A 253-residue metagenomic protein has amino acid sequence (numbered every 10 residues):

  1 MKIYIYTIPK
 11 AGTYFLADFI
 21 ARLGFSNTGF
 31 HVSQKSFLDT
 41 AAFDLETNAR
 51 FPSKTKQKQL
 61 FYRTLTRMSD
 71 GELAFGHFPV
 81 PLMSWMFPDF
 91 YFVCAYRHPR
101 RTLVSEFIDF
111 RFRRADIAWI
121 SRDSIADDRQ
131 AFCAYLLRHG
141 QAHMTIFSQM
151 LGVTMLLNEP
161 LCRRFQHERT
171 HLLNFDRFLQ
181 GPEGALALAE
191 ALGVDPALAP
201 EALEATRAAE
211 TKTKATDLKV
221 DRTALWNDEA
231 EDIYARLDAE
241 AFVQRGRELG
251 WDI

Functional and structural regions predicted by a protein language model:
M1-K2, P160-R164, L192-I253: PAPS-dependent sulfotransferases, especially Golgi type II membrane carbohydrate sulfotransferases
M1-W119, T145-E168, L172: PAPS-dependent sulfotransferase catalytic domain
L16, I20, G184-L188, I233 (+1 more regions): Generic structural signal for hydrophobic residues
G24-S26, G184-L198: Non-catalytic, well-ordered alpha-helical segments in soluble enzyme domains
Q57-F61, R129-C133, H143, A230 (+2 more regions): Short amphipathic alpha-helical segments that mediate assembly, nucleic-acid/protein binding, or membrane association
R100, P182-L186, A239: An amphipathic alpha-helix signature
F110-Q141: A solvent-exposed, charged loop/short amphipathic helix patch at secondary-structure junctions
F165-A191: Phosphate-binding beta-loop-alpha motif at adenosine-nucleotide cofactor sites
